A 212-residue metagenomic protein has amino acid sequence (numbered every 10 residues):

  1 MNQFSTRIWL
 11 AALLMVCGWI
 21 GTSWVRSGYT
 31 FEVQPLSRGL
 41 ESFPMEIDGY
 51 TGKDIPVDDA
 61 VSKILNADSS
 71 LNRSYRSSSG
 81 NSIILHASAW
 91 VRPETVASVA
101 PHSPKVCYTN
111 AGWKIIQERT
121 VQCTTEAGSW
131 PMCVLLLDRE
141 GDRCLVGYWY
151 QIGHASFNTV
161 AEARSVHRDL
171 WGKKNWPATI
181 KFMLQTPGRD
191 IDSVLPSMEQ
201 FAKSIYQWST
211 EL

Functional and structural regions predicted by a protein language model:
F4-Y29, I116-L212: A short, solvent-exposed beta-edge/loop patch
I8, G39, V99-H102: Generic hydrophobic-segment detector
S27-E46: Alpha-helical transmembrane signal-anchor/signal-peptide segments
S42-I47, T51-K53, T179, L184-T186: Hydrophobic/aromatic-rich, well-ordered segments within soluble, folded domains that form packed cores
I47, D54, S79, A202-S209: Sec/Tat-exported extracytoplasmic proteins
T51-G172: Short, solvent-exposed recognition patches
